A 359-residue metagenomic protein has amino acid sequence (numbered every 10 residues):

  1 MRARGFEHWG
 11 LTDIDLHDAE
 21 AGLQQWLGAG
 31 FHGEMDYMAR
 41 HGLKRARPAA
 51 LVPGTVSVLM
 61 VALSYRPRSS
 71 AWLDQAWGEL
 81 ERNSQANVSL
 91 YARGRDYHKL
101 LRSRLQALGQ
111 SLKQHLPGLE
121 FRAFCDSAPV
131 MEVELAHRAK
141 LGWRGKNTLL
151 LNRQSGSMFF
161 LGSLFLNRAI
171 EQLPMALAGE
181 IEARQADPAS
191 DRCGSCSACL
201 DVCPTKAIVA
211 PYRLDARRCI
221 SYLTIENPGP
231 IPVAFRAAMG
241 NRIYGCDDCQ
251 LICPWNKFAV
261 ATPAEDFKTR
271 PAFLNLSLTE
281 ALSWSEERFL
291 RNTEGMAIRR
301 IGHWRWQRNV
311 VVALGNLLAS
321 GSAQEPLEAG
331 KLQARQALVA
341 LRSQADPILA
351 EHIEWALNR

Functional and structural regions predicted by a protein language model:
R2-S190, I231, G240: Auxiliary alpha/beta "docking" domains used to position bulky ligands
F6, A198-S221, P228, R242-D266 (+1 more regions): Iron-sulfur cluster-binding cysteine motifs and their immediate structural context in ferredoxin-like electron-transfer
E280-W284, N292-A297, A337-A345: Alpha-solenoid HEAT/Armadillo-like helical repeat scaffolds in large eukaryotic proteins
F289-N292, S322-R342: Amphipathic alpha-helical scaffolding segments comprising HEAT/armadillo-like alpha-solenoid repeats
H303, A345-D346: Short inter-helical turns and helix N-cap capping residues of alpha-solenoid HEAT/ARM repeat scaffolds
W306, I348-A350: Positions within the helices of HEAT/ARM-like alpha-solenoid repeats
